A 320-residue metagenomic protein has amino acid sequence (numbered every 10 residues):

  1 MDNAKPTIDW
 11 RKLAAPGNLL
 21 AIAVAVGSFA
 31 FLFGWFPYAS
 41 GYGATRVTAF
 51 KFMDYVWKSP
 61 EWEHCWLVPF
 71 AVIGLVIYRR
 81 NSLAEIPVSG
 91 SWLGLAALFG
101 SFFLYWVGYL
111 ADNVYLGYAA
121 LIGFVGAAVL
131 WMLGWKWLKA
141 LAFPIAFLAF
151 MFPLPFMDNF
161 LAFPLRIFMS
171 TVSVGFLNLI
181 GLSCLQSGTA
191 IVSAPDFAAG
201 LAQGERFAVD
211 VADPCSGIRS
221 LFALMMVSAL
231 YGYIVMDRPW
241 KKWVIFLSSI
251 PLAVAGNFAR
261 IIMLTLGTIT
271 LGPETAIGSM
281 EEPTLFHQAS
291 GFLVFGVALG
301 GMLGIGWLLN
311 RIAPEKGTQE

Functional and structural regions predicted by a protein language model:
N3-A25: N-terminal membrane topogenic signal
A14-G17, P60, S216, P239 (+2 more regions): Membrane-interface transmembrane-helix boundary segments in multi-pass integral membrane proteins
V24-A44: Alpha-helical transmembrane segments of multi-pass membrane proteins
W57-L98: Hydrophobic alpha-helical transmembrane segments in multi-pass integral membrane proteins
W62-L67, D112-G117, A208-L230, A289-G296: Membrane-interface loop-to-helix entry segments
C65-I77, G123-W135, A140-P144, A223-A229 (+1 more regions): Hydrophobic cores of alpha-helical transmembrane segments in multi-pass inner/ER membrane proteins, independent
W106-G117, M132-L138, F156-F160, D210-C215 (+1 more regions): Membrane-interface helix caps and helix-loop-helix hairpins in membrane proteins
F143-C184: Aromatic-rich transmembrane-lumenal/periplasmic boundary elements in polytopic membrane proteins
